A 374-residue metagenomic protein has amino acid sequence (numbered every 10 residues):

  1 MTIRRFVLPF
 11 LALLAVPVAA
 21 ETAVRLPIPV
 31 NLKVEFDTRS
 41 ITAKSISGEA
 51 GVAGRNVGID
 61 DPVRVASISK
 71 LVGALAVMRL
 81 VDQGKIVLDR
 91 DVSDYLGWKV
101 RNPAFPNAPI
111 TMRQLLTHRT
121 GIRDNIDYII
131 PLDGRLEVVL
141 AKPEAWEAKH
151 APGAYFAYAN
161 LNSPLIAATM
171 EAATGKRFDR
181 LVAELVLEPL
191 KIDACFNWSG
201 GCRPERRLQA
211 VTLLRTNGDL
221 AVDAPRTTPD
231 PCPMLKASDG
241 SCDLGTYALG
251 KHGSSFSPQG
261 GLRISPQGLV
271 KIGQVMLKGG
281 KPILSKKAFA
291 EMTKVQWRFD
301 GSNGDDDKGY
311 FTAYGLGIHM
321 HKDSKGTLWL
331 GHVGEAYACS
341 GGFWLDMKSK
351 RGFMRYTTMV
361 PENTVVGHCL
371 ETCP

Functional and structural regions predicted by a protein language model:
M1-L8: Bacterial N-terminal signal peptides that target proteins for export
A15-P17: N-terminal signal peptide c-region/cleavage motif recognized by signal peptidases
E21-T22, V360-P374: Surface-exposed amphipathic alpha-helical segments
T22-V63, D82-V87, E137, A145: Short, conserved catalytic-motif segment at the N-terminal edge
P29, G54-Q114, H150-L161, S257-G260 (+1 more regions): Short active-site loop at a secondary-structure junction that contains or immediately precedes the catalytic residue(s)
A43-S45, H332, S340-V360: Short, well-ordered beta-strand elements
P103-G326: Short, surface-exposed loop or secondary-structure junction motifs that flank catalytic or metal-binding residues
S257, Y337-G341: Short, surface-exposed coil-to-beta transition loops
